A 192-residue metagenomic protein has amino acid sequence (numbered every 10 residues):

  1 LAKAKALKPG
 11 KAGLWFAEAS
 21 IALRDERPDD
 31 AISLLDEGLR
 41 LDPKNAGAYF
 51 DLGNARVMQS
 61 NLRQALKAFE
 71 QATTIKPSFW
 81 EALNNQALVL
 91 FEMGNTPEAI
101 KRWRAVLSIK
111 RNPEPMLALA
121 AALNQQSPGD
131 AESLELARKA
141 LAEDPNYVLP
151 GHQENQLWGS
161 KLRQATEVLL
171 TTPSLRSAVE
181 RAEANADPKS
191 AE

Functional and structural regions predicted by a protein language model:
L1-K3, R24-E37, M58-Q71, M93-A105 (+1 more regions): Structural signature of tandem alpha-helical TPR/SEL1-like repeats, specifically the intra-repeat loop/turn
P9, P43, P77, I109-R111 (+1 more regions): Short coil turns that delineate tetratricopeptide repeat
A12-G13, A46-G47, W80-E81, P113-P115 (+1 more regions): Helix-start (N-cap) detector for alpha-helical repeat units in TPR-like alpha-solenoids, especially tetratricopeptide
A17, D51, N85, A118-L119 (+1 more regions): Canonical tetratricopeptide repeat
S20, N54, L88, A121-L123: Residue-level recognition of tetratricopeptide repeat
R40-M93: Ligand/cofactor pocket segment of small-molecule handling proteins
R104-P113, L117-V148, T172-S174: TPR/TPR-like (Sel1-like) alpha-helical repeat modules
K139-E192: Terminal, low-structured helical/coil segments at or just beyond the last alpha-helical repeat
